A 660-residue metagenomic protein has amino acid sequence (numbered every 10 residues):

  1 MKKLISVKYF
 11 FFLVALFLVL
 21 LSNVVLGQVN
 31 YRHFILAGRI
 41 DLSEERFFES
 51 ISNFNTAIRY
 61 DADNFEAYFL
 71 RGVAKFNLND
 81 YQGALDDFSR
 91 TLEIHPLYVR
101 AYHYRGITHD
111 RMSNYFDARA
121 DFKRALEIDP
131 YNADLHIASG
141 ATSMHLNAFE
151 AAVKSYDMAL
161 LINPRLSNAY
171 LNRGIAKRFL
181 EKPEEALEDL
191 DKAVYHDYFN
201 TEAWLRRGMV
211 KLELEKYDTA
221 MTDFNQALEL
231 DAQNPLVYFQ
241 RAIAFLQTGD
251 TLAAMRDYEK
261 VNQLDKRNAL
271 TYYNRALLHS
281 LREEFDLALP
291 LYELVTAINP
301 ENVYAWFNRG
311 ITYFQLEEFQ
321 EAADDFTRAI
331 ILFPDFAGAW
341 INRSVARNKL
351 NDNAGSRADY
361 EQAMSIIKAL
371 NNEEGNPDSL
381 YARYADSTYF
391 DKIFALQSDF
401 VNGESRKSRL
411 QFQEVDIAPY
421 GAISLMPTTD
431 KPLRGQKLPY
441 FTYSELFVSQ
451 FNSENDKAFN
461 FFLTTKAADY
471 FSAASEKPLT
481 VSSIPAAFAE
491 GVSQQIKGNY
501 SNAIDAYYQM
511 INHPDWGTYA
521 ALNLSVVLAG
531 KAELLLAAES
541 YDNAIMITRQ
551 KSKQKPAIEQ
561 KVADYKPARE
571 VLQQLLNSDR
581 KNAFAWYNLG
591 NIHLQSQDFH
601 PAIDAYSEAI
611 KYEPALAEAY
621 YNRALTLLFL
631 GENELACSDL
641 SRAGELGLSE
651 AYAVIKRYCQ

Functional and structural regions predicted by a protein language model:
V29-Y60, V73, N77, I107 (+10 more regions): Alpha-helical segment of the N-proximal tetratricopeptide repeat
N30-R32, F65-E66, V99-R100, A133-D134 (+12 more regions): Helix-start (N-cap) detector for alpha-helical repeat units in TPR-like alpha-solenoids, especially tetratricopeptide
I35, L42, F69, K75-F76 (+22 more regions): Position-specific recognition of the canonical hydrophobic site in helix A of tetratricopeptide repeat
L36, L70, Y104, A138 (+12 more regions): Canonical tetratricopeptide repeat
E44-N53, N77-R90, M112-R124, L146-M158 (+12 more regions): Structural signature of tandem alpha-helical TPR/SEL1-like repeats, specifically the intra-repeat loop/turn
Y60, I94, I128, I162 (+11 more regions): Structural marker of alpha-solenoid helical repeat scaffolds
Y304, I311, V526-G530, D542-H600 (+1 more regions): Alpha-helical adaptor scaffolds
Q315, A337-N502, D542-P567: Eukaryotic alpha-helical solenoid repeat scaffolds
